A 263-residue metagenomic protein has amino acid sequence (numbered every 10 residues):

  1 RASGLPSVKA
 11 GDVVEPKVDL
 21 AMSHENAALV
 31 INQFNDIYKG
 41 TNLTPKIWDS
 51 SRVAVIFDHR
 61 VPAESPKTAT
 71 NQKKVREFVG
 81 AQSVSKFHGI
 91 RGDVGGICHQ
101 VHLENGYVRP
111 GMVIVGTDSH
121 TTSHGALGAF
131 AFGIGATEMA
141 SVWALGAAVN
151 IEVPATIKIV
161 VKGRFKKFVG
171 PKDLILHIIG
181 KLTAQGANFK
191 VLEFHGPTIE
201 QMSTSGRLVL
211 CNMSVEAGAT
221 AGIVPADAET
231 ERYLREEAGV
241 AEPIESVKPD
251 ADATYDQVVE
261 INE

Functional and structural regions predicted by a protein language model:
R1-E263: Fe-S-dependent hydro-lyases/dehydratases of central metabolism
